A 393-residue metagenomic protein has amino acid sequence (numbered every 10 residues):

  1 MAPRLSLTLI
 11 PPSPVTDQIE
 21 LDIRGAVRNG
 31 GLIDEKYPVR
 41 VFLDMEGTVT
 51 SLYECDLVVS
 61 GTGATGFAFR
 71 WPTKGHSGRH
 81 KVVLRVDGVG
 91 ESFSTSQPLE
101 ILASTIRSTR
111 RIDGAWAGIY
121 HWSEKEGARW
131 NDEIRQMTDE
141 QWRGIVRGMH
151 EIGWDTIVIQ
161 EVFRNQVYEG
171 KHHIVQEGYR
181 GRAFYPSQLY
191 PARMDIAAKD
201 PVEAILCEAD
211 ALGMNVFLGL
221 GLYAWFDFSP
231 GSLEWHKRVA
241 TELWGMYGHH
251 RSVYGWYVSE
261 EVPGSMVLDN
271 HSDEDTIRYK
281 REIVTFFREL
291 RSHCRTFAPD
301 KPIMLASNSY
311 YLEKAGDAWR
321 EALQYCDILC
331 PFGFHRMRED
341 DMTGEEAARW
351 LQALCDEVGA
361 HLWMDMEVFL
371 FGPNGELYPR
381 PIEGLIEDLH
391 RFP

Functional and structural regions predicted by a protein language model:
M1-L21, A26, A306-S307, E313: Short, compositionally biased P/S/T/A/G/V-rich stretches that sit at domain boundaries
A115, I134-V167, A322-L329, R391-F392: Catalytic domains of carbohydrate-active enzymes, especially glycoside hydrolases
W116-G127, L220-F226, L354-L385: Active-site clefts of carbohydrate-active enzymes
T138, I145-G148, I152, I196-L212 (+3 more regions): An active-site-proximal structural segment forming one wall of the substrate-binding cleft that immediately precedes
I152-I196: Aromatic-lined carbohydrate-binding/catalytic grooves of carbohydrate-active enzymes
N215-S232, G255-E260, K280, F286-G316 (+2 more regions): Aromatic-lined carbohydrate-recognition surfaces of secreted/lumenal glycan-active proteins
G221-D227, V239-I277: Active-site groove signature of glycoside hydrolases
R251-G264, N308, E313-T343: Aromatic- and acid-rich polysaccharide-binding/catalytic face of secreted or lumenal carbohydrate-active enzymes
